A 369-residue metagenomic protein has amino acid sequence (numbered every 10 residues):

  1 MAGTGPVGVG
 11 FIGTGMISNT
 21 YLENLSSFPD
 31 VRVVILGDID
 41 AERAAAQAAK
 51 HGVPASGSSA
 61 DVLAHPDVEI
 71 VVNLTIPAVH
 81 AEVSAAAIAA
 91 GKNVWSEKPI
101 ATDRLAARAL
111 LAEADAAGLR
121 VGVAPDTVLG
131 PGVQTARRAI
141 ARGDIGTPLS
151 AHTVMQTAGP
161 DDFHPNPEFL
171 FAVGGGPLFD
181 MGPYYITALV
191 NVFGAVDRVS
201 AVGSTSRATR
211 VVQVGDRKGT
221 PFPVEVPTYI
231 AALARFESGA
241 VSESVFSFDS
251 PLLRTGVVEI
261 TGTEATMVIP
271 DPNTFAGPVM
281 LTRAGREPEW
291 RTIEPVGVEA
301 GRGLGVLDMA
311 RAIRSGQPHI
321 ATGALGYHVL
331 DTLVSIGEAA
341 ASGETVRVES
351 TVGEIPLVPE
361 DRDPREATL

Functional and structural regions predicted by a protein language model:
M1-H51, A367: N-terminal Rossmann-like dinucleotide-binding module
M1-P6, I70-V72, R108, A310-L369: C-terminal helix-rich "cap/oligomerization" subdomain common to oxidoreductases
I39, V296-V306: Active-site loop of classical SDR/Rossmann-like NAD(P)-dependent oxidoreductases, centered on the catalytic Tyr-X3-Lys
G52-S59: Conserved SAM-binding strand-loop segment of SAM-dependent methyltransferases
G57, W95-S96, V121-V123, S244 (+1 more regions): Hydrophobic residues in well-ordered beta-strands that form the structural core
I70, I76-P77, A81-V128, G143: Beta-strand-loop-alpha-helix segment that lines the small-molecule cofactor/substrate pocket of alpha/beta enzymes
T127-P223, G343: Predominantly a Rossmann-like dinucleotide-binding segment in NAD(P)-dependent oxidoreductases
T187-F275, L304-S315, I336, T351-L369: Contiguous beta-strand/loop segments that form the cofactor/metal-binding neighborhood of enzyme cores
